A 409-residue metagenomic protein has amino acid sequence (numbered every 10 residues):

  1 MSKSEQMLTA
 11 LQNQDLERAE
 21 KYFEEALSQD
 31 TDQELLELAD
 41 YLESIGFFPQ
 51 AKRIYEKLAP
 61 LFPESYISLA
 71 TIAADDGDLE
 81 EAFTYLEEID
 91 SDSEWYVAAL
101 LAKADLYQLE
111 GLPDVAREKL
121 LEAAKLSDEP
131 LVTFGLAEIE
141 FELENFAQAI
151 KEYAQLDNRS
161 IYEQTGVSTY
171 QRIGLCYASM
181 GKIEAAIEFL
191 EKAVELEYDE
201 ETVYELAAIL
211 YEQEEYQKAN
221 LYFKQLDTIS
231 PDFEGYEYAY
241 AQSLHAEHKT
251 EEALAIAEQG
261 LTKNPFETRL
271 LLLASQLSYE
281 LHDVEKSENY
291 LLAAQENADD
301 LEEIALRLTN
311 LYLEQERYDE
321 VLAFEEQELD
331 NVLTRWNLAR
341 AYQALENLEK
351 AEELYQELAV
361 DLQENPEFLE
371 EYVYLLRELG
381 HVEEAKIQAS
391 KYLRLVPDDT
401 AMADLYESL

Functional and structural regions predicted by a protein language model:
M1, Q33-E34, E64-I67, V97-A98 (+10 more regions): Start-of-helix register in tetratricopeptide repeats
S2-Q50, S65, L69-E81, D105-L109 (+3 more regions): Alpha-helical segment of the N-proximal tetratricopeptide repeat
E25-A26, Y55-L58, E88-I89, E122-A123 (+8 more regions): Canonical positions in the second alpha-helix
Q29-T31, P60-P63, E94, S127-D128 (+9 more regions): Short coil turns that delineate tetratricopeptide repeat
E37, S68-T71, A102, G135 (+8 more regions): Canonical tetratricopeptide repeat
